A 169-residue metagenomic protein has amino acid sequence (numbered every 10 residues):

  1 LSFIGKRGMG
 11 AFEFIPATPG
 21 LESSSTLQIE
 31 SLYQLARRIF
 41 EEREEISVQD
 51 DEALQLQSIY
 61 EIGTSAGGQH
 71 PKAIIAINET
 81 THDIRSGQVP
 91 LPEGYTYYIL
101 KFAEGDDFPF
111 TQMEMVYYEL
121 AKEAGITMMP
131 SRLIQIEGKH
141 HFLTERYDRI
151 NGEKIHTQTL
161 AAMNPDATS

Functional and structural regions predicted by a protein language model:
L1-S169: Phosphate/dinucleotide-binding and metal-coordinating scaffold of catalytic cores in nucleotide-dependent enzymes
